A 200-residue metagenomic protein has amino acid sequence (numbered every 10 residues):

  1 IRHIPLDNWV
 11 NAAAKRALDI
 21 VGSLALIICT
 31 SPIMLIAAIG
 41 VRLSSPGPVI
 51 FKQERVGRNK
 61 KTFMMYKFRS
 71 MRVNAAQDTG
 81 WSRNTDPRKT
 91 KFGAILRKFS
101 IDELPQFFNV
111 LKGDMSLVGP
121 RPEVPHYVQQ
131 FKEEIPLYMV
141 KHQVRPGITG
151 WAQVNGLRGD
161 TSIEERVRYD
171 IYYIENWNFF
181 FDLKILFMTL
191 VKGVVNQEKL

Functional and structural regions predicted by a protein language model:
I4-P5, H126, L137-L200: C-terminal terminal-structure detector
D7-A75, N109, F179, K184-L200: A hydrophobic, helix-centered structural microdomain
I20-V21, P87-R88, Y169: Flexible glycine/proline-enriched surface loops and loop-helix/loop-strand junctions
R42-L43, K98, V110, L157: Conserved catalytic core of Hanks-type protein kinase domains
F51-K91, T149-R166: Short, glycine-rich, amphipathic interfacial segments at transmembrane boundaries or analogous
N84-R145, I185-T189, G193: A short, structured surface patch at a secondary-structure boundary
